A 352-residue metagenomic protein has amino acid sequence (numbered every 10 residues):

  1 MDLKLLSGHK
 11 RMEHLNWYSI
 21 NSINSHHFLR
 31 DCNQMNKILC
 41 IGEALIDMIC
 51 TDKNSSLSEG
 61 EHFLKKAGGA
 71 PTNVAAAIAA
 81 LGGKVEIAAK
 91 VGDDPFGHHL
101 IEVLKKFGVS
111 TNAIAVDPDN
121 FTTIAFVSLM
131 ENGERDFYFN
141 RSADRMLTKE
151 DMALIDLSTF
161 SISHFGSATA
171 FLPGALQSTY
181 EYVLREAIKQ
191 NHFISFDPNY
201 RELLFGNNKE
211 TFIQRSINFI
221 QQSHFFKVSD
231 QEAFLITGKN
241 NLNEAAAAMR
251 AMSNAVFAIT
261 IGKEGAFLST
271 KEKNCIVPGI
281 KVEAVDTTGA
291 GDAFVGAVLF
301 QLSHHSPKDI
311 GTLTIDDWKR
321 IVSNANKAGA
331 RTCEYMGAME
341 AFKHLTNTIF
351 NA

Functional and structural regions predicted by a protein language model:
M1, F28-S110: Glycine-rich phosphate/adenosyl-contacting loop at the front of the ribokinase-like
D2-S7: Ser/Thr/Pro/Gly-rich low-complexity, intrinsically disordered segments
M35-L39, R185, G238, L242-A352: Conserved phosphate-binding/catalytic region of the ribokinase-like
I78, S229, G291: Short, conserved phosphate/pyrophosphate- and ester-handling motifs at nucleotide-, phospho-/glycolipid
K84-S167, T348-A352: Conserved N-terminal subdomain of the carbohydrate kinase-like
A168-A247, E264-G265: Conserved beta-alpha-beta core of the PfkB/ribokinase-like small-molecule kinase fold
